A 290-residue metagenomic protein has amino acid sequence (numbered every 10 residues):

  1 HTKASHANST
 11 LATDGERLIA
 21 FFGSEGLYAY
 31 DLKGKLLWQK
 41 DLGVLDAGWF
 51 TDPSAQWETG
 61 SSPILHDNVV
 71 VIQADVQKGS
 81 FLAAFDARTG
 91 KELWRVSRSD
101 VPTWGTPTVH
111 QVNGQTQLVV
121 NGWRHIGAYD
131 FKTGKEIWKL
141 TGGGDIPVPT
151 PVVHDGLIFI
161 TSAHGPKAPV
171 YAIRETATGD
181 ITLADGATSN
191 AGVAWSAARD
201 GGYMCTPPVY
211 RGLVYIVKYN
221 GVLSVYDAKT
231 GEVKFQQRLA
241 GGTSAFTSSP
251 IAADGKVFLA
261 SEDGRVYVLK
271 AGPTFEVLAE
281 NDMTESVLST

Functional and structural regions predicted by a protein language model:
H1-T290: Noncatalytic, solvent-exposed loop/strand surfaces of beta-propeller-type extracellular/periplasmic domains
